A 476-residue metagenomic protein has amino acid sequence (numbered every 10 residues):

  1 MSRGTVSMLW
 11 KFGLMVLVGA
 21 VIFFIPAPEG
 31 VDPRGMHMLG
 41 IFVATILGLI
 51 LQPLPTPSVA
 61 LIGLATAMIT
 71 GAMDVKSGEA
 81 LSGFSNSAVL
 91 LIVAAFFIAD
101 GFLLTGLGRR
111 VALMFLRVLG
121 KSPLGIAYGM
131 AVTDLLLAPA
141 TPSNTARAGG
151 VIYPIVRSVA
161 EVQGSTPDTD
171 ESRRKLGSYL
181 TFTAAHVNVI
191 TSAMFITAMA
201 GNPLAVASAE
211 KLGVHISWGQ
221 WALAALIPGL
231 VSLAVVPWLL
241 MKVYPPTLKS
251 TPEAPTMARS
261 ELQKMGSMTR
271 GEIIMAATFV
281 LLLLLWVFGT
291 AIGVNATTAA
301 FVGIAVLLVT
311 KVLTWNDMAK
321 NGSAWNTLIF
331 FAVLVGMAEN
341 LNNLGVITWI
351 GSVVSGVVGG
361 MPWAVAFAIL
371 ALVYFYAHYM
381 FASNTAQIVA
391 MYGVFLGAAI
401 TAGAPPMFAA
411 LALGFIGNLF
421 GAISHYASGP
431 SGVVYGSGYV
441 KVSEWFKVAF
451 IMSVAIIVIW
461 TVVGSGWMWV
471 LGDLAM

Functional and structural regions predicted by a protein language model:
M1-L91, H215, Q220-S352, M452-I457 (+1 more regions): Hydrophobic transmembrane alpha-helices of multi-pass small-molecule transporters
A27, A44, S58-D168, N321 (+2 more regions): Membrane-embedded alpha-helical segments and adjacent helix-loop junctions characteristic of multi-pass solute
L47-T56, D134-S143, A185-I196, L285-A291 (+2 more regions): Transmembrane alpha-helix interface/packing and boundary motifs in multi-pass membrane proteins, characterized by
L64, T145-E161, T181-F182, M194-K211 (+5 more regions): Re-entrant/interfacial helical elements at transmembrane boundaries that shape and gate the permeation pathway
N86-F96, T141-I152, W221-P237, F408-L419: Alpha-helical transmembrane segments
P154-T169, K249-Q263: Juxtamembrane inter-helical linkers in multi-pass membrane proteins
V162-D168, L226-G229, V333-M337, V358-M476: C-terminal transmembrane helix pair
Q163-P246, P430-M468: Membrane-core helix-loop-helix motifs of multi-pass transport proteins
